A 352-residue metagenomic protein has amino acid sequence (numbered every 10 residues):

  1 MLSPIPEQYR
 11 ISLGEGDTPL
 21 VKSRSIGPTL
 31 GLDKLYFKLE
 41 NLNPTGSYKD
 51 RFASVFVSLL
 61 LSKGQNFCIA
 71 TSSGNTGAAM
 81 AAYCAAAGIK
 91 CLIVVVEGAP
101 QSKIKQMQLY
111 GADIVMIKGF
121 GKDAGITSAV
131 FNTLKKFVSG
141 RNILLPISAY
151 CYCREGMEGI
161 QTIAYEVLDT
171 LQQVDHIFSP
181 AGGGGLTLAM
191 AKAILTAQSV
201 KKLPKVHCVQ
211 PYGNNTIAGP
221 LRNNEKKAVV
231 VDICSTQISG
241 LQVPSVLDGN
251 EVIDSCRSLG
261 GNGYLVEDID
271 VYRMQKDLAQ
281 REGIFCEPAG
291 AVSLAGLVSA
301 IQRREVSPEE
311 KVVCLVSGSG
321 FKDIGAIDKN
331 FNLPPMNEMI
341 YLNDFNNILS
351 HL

Functional and structural regions predicted by a protein language model:
M1-L352: PLP-dependent amino-acid enzyme catalytic core
